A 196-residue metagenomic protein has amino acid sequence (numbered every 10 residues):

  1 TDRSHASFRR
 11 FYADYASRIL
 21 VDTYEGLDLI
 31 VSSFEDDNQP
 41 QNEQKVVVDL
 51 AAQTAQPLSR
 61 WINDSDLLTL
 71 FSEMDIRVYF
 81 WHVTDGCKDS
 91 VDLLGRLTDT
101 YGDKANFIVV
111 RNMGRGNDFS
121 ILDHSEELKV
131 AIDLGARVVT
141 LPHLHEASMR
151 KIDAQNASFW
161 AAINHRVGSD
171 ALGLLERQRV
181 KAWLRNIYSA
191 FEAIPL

Functional and structural regions predicted by a protein language model:
T1-L58: Nucleotide-state-sensitive switch-loop elements of NTP-binding domains
H5-R10, L70-E73, N164: Short amphipathic alpha-helical segments, especially helix-boundary/capping motifs
S7, G26-L29, P57, D66-L67 (+4 more regions): Exposed alpha-helical structural elements
A13, T23, I30-S32, W61 (+3 more regions): Surface-exposed beta-strand edges and their flanking turn/coil or helix-capping segments
S33, W61, L70, A131 (+3 more regions): Residues that form generic nucleotide/phosphate-binding pockets
Q53-I152: Conserved catalytic-core segment of NTP-binding enzymes
I152-L196: NTP-binding/hydrolysis catalytic cores, primarily Walker-type P-loop NTPases
